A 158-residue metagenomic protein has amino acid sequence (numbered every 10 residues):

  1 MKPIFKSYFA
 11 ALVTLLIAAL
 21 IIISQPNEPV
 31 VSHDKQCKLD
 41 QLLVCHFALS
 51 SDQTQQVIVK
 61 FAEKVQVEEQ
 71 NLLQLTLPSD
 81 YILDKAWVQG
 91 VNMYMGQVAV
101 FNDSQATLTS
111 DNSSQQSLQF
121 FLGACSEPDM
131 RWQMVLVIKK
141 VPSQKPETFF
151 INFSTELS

Functional and structural regions predicted by a protein language model:
M1-F5: Short, Lys/Arg-rich N-terminal segment immediately upstream of the first membrane anchor
K6-S24: Hydrophobic membrane-insertion alpha-helices, especially the h-region of bacterial N-terminal signal peptides
I22-F121, S126, T155-L157: Contiguous segments within soluble domain cores/interaction surfaces
L72, R131-Q133, F150: Broad gene-expression machinery/nucleic-acid interaction feature
N102, M134-L136, I151-F153: Hydrophobic/aromatic beta-strand elements that line small-molecule binding cavities or substrate pockets in beta-rich
L108-S114, K139-E147: Short, glycine- and charge-enriched coil/turn segments that flank and shape catalytic ligand pockets
M130-V141: Internal, hydrophobic beta-strand segments that form the core of beta-sheet-rich folds
S143-S158: Short beta-strand elements
